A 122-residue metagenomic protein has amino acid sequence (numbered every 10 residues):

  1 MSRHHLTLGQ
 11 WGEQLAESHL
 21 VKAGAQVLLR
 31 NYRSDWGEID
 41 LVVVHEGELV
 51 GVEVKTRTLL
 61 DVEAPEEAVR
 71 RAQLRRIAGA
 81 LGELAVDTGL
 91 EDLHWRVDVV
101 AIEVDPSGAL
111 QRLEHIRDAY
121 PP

Functional and structural regions predicted by a protein language model:
M1-R30: Acidic-basic catalytic patches of nuclease active cores, encompassing PD-(D/E)XK and other metal-cofactor nuclease
L8, R33, L113: Basic, glycine-rich
L20, I39-A64, I77: Conserved catalytic cores of phosphodiester-cleaving nucleases, focusing on short active-site segments
V27-N31, L41, E53, E114-D118: Secondary-structure boundary/capping motif
R30-R33, A101-E103: Short, solvent-exposed loop/turn elements at beta->coil junctions and helix N-caps that rim active or binding pockets
D35-G37: Short acidic/glycine-enriched loop/turn segments that link adjacent beta-strands
T58-L81, D87: Mg2+/Mn2+-dependent nuclease catalytic core
V86-P122: Domain-level recognition of nuclease-like catalytic cores that cleave nucleotide substrates
